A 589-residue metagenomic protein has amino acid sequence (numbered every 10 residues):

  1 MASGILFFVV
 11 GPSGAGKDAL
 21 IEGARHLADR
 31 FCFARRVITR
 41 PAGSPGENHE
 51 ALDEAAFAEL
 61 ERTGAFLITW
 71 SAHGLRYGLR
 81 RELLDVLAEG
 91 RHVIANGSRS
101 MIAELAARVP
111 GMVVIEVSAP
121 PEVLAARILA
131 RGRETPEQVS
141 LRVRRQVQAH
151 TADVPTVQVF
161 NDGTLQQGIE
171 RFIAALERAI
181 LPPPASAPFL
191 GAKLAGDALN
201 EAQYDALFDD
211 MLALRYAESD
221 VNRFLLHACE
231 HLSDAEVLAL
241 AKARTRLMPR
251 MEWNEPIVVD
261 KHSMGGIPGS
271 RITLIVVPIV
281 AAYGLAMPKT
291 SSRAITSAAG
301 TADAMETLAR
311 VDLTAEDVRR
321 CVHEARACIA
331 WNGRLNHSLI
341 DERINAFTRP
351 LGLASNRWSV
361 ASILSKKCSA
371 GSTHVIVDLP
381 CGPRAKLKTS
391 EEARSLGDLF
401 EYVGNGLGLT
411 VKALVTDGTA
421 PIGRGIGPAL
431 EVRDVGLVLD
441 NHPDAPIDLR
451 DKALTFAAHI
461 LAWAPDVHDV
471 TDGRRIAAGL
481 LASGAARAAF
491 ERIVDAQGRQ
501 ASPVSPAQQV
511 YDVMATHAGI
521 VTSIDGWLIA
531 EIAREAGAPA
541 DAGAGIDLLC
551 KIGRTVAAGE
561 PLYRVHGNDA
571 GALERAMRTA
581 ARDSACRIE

Functional and structural regions predicted by a protein language model:
D18: Walker A/P-loop
D29-A42, M287-T296: Short beta-strand-centered segment that lines the nucleotide-binding/catalytic pocket of NTP-utilizing
C32, R36-V93, G97-R99: ATP-dependent small-molecule kinase phosphotransfer cores that center on conserved nucleotide phosphate-binding segments
P41-G46, A88, H92, A103-V157: A glycine- and Lys/Arg-enriched "phosphate-lid" helix/loop adjacent to the NTP-binding pocket of small-molecule kinases
A126-E134, T151-P184: NTP-dependent small-molecule kinase module
P182-P268, T307-L308, A489-I493: Acidic, glycine/proline-rich low-complexity segments that act as flexible tails and inter-domain linkers
P184-F189, K193-E201, M211, E252 (+3 more regions): Well-ordered secondary-structure scaffolds
A304-C328, G397-G404, G408: A glycine-rich helix N-cap at a beta->alpha junction
